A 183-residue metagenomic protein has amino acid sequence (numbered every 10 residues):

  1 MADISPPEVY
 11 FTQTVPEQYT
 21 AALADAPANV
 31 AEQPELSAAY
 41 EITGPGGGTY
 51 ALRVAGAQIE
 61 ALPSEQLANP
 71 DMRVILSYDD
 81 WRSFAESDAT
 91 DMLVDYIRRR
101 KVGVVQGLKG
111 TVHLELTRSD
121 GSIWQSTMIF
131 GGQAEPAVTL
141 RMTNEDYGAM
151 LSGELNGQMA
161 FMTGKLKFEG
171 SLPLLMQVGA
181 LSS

Functional and structural regions predicted by a protein language model:
M1-S183: Feature captures hydrophobic
